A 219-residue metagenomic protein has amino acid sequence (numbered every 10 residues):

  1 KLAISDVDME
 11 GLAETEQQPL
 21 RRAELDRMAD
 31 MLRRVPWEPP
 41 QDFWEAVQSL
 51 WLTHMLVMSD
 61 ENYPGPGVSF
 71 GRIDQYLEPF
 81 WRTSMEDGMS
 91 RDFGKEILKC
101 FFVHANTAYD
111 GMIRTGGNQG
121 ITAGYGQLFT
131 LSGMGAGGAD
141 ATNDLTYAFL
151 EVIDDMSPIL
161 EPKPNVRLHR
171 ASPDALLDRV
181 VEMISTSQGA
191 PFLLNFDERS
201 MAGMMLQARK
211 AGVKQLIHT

Functional and structural regions predicted by a protein language model:
K1-D8, E14: Mature extracytoplasmic enzyme cores
L20-R27, R34-T219: Conserved catalytic cores of very large enzyme subunits
